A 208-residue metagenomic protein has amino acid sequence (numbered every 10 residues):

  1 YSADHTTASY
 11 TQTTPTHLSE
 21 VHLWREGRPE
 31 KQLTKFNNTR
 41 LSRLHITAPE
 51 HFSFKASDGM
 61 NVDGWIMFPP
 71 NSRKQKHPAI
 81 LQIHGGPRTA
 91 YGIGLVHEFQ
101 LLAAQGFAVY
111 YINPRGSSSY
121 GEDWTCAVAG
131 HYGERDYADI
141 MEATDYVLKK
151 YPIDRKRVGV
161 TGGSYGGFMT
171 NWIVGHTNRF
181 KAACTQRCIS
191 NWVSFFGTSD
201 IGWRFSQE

Functional and structural regions predicted by a protein language model:
Y1-Q75, H97-Q100, A104-Q105, K149: Non-catalytic accessory segments flanking enzyme active sites
S9-Y10, S53, N61-I66, I80-Q82 (+5 more regions): Structured core elements
T13, Q82-G86, S164: Glycine-rich His-Gly loop
T16-S19, E30, R40-L41, M60-V62 (+6 more regions): Flexible loop/turn segments at secondary-structure boundaries
E30-Q32, K74-K76, D154-K156, K181-A182: Acidic/polar loop patches that form or flank catalytic/metal-binding clefts of enzymes that bind anionic ligands
S72-P78, Q82-G121: Short substrate-entry loop that stabilizes the transition state in hydrolases
Y111-E208: Active-site-proximal cap/loop segments of hydrolase catalytic domains
